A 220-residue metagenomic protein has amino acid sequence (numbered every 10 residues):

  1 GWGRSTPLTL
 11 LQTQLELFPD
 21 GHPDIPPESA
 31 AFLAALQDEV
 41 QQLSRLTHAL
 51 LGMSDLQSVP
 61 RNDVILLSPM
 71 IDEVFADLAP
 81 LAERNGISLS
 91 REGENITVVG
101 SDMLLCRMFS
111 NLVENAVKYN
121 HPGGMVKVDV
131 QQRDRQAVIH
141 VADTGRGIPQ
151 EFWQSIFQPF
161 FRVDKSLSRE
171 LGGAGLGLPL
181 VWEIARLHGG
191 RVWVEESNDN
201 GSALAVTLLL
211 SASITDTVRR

Functional and structural regions predicted by a protein language model:
P19-P26: Short acidic helix/loop segment immediately C-terminal to the autophosphorylated histidine in two-component histidine
D38-L43: Short alpha-helical segment of the dimerization/phosphotransfer core of two-component systems
L81-R91: Short conserved segments within the C-terminal catalytic ATPase subdomain
A116-V117: Short helix-loop "hinge" at the ATP-lid/N-box region of the Bergerat-fold HATPase_c
G123-R135: Short beta-strand/loop element within the Bergerat-fold HATPase_c
I148-R162: Short conserved segment of the HATPase_c
